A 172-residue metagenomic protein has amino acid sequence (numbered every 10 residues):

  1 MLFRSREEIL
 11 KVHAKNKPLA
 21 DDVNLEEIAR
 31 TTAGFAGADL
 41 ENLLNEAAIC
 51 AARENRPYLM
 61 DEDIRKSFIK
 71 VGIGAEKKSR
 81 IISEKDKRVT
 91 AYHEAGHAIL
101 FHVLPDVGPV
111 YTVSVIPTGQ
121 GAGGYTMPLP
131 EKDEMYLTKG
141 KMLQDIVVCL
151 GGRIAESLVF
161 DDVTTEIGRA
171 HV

Functional and structural regions predicted by a protein language model:
M1-L2, H171: Short, small-residue-biased leader/transition segments that mark boundaries at the very start of proteins
R4, N16, G119-Q120: Flexible glycine/proline-rich, aromatic-decorated loop/lid segments
E7-L19, L25-E27, T31-G34, E46-A51: Conserved AAA+ ATPase "sensor/coupling" helix adjacent to the nucleotide-binding pocket
L19-A20, G151: Active-site-adjacent bridging/hinge elements
A38-R169: Conserved P-loop NTPase/AAA+ ATPase motor core
